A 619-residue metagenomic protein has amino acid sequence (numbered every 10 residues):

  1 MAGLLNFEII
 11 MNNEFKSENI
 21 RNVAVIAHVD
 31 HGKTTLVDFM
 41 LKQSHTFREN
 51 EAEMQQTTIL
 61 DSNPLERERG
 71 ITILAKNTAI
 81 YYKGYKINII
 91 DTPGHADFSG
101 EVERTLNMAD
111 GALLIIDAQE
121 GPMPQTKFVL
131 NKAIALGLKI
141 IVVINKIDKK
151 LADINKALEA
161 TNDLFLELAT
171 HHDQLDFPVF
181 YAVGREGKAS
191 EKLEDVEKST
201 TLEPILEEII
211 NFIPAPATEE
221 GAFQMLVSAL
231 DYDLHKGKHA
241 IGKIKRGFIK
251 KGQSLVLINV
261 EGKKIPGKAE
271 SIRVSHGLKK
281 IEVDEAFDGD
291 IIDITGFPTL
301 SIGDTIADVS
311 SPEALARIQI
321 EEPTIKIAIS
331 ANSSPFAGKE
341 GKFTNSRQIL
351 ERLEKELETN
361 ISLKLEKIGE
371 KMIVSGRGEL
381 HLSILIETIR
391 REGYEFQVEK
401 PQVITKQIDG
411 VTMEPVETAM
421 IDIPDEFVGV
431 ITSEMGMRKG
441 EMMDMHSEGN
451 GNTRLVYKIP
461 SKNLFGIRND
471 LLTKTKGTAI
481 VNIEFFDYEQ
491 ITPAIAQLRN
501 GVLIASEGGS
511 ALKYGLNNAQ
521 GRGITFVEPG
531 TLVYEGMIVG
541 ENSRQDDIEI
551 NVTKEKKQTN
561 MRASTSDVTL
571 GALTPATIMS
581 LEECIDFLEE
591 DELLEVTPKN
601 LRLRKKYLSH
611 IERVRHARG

Functional and structural regions predicted by a protein language model:
M1-N13, R602, K606-G619: Acidic, low-complexity intrinsically disordered tails
A2-I116, E120, K156, A160 (+1 more regions): P-loop NTPase switch module centered on the Walker A-proximal segment
E18-T35, A96, A109, Q119-N131 (+14 more regions): Conserved structured catalytic cores and adjacent interaction surfaces of nucleotide-binding/hydrolyzing enzymes
F39-M40, A79, E101-R104, M108 (+5 more regions): Alpha-helical scaffold elements adjacent to nucleotide-binding pockets in ATP/GTP-utilizing enzyme cores
E53-T57, L168-V179, P216-L226, G262-S275 (+9 more regions): Interdomain boundary/hinge elements
K139, K149-I210: Canonical P-loop GTPase G-domain recognition
Q224-I327, A337-K339, N500, G509-T559 (+3 more regions): Conserved nucleotide-binding/hydrolysis modules and their immediate coupling elements across P-loop/ASCE NTPase motors
S334-L357, L570, T574-A576: A short, contiguous, amphipathic alpha-helix enriched in charged residues
